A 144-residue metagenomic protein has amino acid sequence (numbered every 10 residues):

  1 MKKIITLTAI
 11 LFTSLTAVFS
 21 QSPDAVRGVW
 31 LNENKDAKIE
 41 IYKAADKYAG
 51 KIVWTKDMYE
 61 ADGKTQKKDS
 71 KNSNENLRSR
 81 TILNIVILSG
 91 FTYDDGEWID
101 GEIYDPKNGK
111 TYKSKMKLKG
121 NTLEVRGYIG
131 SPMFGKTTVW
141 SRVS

Functional and structural regions predicted by a protein language model:
M1-S22: Bacterial Sec-dependent N-terminal signal peptides
Q21-W30: Cleaved targeting-peptide boundary
W30-N32, D100-P106, V125-Y128: Short beta-strand segments that buttress and anchor functional surface loops
N32-A49, V53-K71, E75-Y93, K117: Short, solvent-exposed loop/hinge segments that bridge or flank secondary-structure elements
K35-K38, G109-K113, F134-T137: Short, surface-exposed coil-to-beta transition loops
Y42, E102-T122: C-terminal/domain-terminus segments
T55-D57, Y104-N108, I129-P132: Short, solvent-exposed aromatic-acidic interface loops
G120-T122, G130-S144: Edge beta-strand at a domain terminus
